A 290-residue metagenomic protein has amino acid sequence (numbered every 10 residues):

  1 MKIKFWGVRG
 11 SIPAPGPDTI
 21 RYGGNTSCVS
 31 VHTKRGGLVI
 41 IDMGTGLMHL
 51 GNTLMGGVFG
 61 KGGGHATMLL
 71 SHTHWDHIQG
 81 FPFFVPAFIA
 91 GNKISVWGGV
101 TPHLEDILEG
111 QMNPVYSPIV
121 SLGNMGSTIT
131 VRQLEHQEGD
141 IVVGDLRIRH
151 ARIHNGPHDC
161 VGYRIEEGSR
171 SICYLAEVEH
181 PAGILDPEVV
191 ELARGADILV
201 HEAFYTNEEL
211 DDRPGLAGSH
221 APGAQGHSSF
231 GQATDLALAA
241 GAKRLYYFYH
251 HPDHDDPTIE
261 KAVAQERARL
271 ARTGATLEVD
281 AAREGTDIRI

Functional and structural regions predicted by a protein language model:
M1-C173, G183-I184, I259-I290: Binuclear metal-dependent hydrolase catalytic cores
I41, S71, L175-A176, H201-E202 (+1 more regions): Active-site flanking residues adjacent to catalytic metal/cofactor-binding acidic residues
E167-S169, A176-V178, A203: Generic secondary-structure microfeatures
S171-L175, G218-S219: Short, basic, glycine/proline-bearing loop/turn elements
E179-L277, A282-R283: Cap/insert and terminal regions of metallo-dependent hydrolase folds
